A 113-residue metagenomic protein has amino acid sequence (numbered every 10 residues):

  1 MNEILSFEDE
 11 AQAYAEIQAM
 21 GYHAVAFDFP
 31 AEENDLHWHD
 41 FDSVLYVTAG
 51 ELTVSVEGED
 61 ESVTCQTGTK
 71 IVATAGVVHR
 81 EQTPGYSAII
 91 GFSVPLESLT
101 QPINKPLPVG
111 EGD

Functional and structural regions predicted by a protein language model:
E10, Y22-D40: Conserved short histidine dyad/triad with adjacent acidic residue
A15-I17, Y22: N-terminal acidic leader/helix
E16, E33-H39, S55-V56, V63-T64 (+1 more regions): Short histidine-centered beta-strand/loop micro-motifs that create catalytic or ligand/metal-coordination sites
E32, A49-T53, E59, L96-S98: Short, charged/polar surface micro-motifs in flexible loops or helix N-caps
W38-V54: Short, conserved beta-strand element in jelly-roll/cupin
G58-G76: Short acidic-glycine-tyrosine-enriched beta hairpin
A75-P102: Ligand-binding loop in jelly-roll beta-barrel domains
E111-G112: A cross-taxon signal for low-complexity, glycine/charged-rich
